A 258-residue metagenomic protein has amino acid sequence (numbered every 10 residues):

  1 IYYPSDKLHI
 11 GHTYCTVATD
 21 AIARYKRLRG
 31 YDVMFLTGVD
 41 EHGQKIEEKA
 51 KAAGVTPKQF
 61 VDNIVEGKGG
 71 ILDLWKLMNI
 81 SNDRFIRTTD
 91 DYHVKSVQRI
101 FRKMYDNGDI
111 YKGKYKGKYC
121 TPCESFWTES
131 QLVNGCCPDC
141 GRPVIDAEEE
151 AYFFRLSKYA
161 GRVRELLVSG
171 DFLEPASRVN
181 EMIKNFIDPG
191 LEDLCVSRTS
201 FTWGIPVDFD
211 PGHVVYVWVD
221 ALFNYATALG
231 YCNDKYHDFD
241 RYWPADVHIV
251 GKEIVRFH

Functional and structural regions predicted by a protein language model:
I1-I110, E124, R256: N-terminal Rossmann-like or analogous alpha/beta NTP/dinucleotide-binding catalytic cores that position adenine
I1-T37, Y92-S96, C140, D146-F257: Structured secondary-structure scaffolds
E48, L132, G230: Short aromatic-enriched loop/helix-cap "lid" or pocket-rim segments at secondary-structure transitions that line
T56, K68, T128-E129, R155 (+1 more regions): Short, solvent-exposed coil/turn linker segments
N63, N79-N82, N107, N134 (+4 more regions): Detector for Asparagine
M78-F85, Y105-K118, S130-Q131, I145-A147 (+2 more regions): Short secondary-structure capping/junction motifs at helix and strand boundaries
N107-R164: Cys/His-rich short segments
